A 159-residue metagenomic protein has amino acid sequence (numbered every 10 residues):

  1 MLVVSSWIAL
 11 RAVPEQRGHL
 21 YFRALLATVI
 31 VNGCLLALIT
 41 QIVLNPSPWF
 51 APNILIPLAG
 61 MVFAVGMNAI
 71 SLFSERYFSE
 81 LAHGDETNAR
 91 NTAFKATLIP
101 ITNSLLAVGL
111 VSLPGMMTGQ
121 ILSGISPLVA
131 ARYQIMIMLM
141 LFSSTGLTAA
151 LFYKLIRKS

Functional and structural regions predicted by a protein language model:
M1-V3: Structural signature of hydrophobic alpha-helical transmembrane segments
S6-Q16: C-terminal ends of transmembrane helices
Q16-G66: Loop-to-helix entry region at the N-terminal start of transmembrane alpha-helices in multi-pass membrane transporters
L58-V62, A93-P100, Q134-L139: Transmembrane helix-bundle signature of multi-pass membrane transporters/permeases
V65-S79, T87-G119, T148, F152: Alpha-helical transmembrane segments of helical membrane proteins, especially in multi-pass transport, channel
G124-S126: Short helix-loop junctions at transmembrane helix boundaries
I135-R157: Hydrophobic alpha-helical transmembrane segments of polytopic membrane proteins
